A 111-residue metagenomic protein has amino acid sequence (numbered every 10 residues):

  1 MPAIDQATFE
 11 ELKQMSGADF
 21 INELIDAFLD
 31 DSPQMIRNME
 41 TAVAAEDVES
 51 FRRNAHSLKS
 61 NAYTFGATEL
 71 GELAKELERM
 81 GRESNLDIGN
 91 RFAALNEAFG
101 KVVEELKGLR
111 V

Functional and structural regions predicted by a protein language model:
M1-R53, S57-V111: Two-component system phosphorelay core
